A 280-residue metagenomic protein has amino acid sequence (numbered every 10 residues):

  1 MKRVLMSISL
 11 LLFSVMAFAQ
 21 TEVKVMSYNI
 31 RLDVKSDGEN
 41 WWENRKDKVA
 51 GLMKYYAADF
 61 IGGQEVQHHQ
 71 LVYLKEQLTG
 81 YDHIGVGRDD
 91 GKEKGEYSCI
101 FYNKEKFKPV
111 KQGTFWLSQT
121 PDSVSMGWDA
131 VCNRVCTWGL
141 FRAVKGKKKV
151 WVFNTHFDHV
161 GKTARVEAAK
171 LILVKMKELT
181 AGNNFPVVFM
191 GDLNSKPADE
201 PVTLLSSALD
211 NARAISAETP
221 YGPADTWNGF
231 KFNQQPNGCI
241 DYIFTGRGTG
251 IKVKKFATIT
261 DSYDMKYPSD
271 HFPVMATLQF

Functional and structural regions predicted by a protein language model:
M1-I8: Bacterial N-terminal signal peptides that target proteins for export
K2, F18-Q77, R88-E96, K170 (+1 more regions): N-terminal, active-site-proximal structural segment of metallo-dependent hydrolase catalytic domains
E22-V34, K111-F115, K149-D158, H271: Active-site-proximal beta-strand elements of phosphoester/diester hydrolases
R31, Q67, H156-D158, L193-K196 (+1 more regions): Catalytic metal-binding/acid-base residues of hydrolase active sites
F60-F153, K255-T258: Structured beta-strand-rich core segments of catalytic domains in phosphoester-bond hydrolases
I61-Q64, V86, V188-D192, N211-A214: Active-site neighborhood of phospho(di)ester-bond hydrolases with catalytic His/Asp-centered motifs
T163, E167, K177-V187, S195-F280: Metal-dependent phosphoester-hydrolase catalytic domains
